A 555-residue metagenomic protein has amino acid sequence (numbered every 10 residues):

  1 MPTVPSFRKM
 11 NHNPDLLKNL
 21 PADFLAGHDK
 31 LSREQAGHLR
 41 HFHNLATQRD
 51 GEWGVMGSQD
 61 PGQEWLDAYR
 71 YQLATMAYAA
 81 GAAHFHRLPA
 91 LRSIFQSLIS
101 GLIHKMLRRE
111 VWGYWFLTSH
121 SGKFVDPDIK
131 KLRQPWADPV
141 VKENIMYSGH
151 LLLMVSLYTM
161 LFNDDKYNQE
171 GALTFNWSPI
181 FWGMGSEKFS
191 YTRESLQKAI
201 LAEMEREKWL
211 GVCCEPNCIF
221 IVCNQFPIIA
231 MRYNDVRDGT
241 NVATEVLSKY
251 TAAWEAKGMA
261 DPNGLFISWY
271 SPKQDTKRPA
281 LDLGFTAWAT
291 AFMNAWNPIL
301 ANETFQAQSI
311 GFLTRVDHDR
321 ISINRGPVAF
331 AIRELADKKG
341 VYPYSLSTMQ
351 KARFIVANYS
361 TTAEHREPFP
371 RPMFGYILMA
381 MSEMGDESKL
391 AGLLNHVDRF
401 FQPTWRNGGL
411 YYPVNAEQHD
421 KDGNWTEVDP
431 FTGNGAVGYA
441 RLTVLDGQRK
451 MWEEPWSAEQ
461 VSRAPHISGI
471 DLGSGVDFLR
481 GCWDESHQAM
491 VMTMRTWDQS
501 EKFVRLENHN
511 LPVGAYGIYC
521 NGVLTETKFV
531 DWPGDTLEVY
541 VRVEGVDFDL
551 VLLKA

Functional and structural regions predicted by a protein language model:
M1-G122: Extreme N-terminal leader/anchor segments
M1-G54, D126-L132, V155-L157, L161-D165 (+3 more regions): Terminal, non-catalytic domain-edge segments
L25-H43, A77, R92-V111, S148-T159 (+6 more regions): Hydrophobic core segments within long, regular secondary-structure runs in both alpha- and beta-rich folds
E64-Y78, P139-L153, C218-F226, A280-W288 (+2 more regions): Aromatic- and histidine-enriched alpha-helix N-cap/loop-to-helix transition segments that scaffold the rims
A77-A80, H84-R87, L152, T159 (+4 more regions): Alpha-solenoid repeat junctions
F85-P89, L157-D164, V236-T244, L390: Short, solvent-exposed secondary-structure capping/transition elements
R87-C218, G264-I267, K338-A352: Extended ligand-binding groove/face enriched in aromatic
L173-T174, I180-S195, A199, R206-Q225 (+1 more regions): Extended ligand-binding clefts on enzyme/binding-domain cores
